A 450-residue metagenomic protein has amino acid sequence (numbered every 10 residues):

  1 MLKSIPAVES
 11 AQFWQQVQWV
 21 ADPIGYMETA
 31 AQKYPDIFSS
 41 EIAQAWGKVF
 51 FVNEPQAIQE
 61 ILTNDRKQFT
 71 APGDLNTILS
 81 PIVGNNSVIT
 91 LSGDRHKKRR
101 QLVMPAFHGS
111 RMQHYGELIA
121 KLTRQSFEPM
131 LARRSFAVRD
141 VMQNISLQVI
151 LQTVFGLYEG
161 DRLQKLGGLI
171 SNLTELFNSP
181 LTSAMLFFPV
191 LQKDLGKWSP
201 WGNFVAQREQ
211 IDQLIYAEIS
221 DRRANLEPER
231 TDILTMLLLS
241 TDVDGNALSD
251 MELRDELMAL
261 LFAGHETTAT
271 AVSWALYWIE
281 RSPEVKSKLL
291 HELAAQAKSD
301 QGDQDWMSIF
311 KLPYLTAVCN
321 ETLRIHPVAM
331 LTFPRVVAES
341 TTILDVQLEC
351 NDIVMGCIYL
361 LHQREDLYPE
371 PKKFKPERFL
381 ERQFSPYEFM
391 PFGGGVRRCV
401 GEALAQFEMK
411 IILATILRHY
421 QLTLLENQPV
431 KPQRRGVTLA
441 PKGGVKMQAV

Functional and structural regions predicted by a protein language model:
M1-A7, T70-S80, R95, R111-T270 (+1 more regions): Cytochrome P450 heme-thiolate monooxygenase catalytic core
M1-N85, I89-K98, Q113, E117-Q125 (+5 more regions): N-terminal membrane-proximal hinge/A-helix region immediately C-terminal to the signal-anchor transmembrane segment
Q16-F38, Q213, A217, D300-L344 (+1 more regions): Conserved cytochrome P450 K-helix E-x-x-R motif and the immediately C-terminal K′/meander segment
A31-Q32, T123, S171, A294-Q296 (+2 more regions): Cytochrome P450 proximal C-terminal region
K98, M258, G302-M307, L344 (+4 more regions): Cytochrome P450 heme-thiolate "Cys pocket" and heme-binding signature region
L226-T231, L290-L312, I325-V346, L361 (+2 more regions): Cytochrome P450 fold signature focused on the C-terminal beta-domain
T267-E292, A403-R418: Cytochrome P450 catalytic-core helices
G356-R382: Conserved cytochrome P450 K-helix/beta-meander segment immediately N-terminal to the heme-binding cysteine loop
